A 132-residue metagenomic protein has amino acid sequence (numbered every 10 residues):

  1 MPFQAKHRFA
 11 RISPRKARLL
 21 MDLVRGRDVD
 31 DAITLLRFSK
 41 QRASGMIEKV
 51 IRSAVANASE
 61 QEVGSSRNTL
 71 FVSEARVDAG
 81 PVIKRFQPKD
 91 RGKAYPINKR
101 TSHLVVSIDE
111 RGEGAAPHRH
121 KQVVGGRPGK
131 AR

Functional and structural regions predicted by a protein language model:
M1-L23, R27-R132: Structured, basic alpha/beta domains of bacterial-type, RNA-associated proteins
